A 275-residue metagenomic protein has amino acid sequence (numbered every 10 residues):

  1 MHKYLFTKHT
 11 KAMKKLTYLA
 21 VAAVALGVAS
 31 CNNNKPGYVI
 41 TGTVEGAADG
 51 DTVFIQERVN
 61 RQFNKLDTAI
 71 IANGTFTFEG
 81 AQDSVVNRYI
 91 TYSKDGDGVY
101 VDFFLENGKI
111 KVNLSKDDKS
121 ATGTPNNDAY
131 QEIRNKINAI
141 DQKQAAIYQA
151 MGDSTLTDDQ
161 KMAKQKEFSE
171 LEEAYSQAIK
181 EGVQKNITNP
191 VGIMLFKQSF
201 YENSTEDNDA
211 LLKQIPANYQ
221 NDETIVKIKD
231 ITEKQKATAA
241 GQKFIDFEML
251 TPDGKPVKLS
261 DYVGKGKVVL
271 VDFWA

Functional and structural regions predicted by a protein language model:
M1-T43: Bacterial Sec-dependent N-terminal signal peptides
G27, I245, V269: Conserved Rossmann-like nucleotide-binding pocket used by diverse enzymes that bind dinucleotide cofactors
C31-Q177: A non-transmembrane, solvent-exposed segment enriched in polar/low-complexity residues
F63-N64, K243, K267: Short, small/polar residue-rich loop motifs at catalytic or cofactor-binding pockets
V85, G98, K119, K161 (+2 more regions): N-terminal targeting signals for export/organelle localization
L195, F247, V271: Conserved hydrophobic/aromatic pocket- or pore-lining residues that grip, position, or stack substrates in active sites
V226-G264: N-terminal "domain-start" segment that seeds a small globular fold
K267-A275: Conserved redox-active cysteine motifs that mediate thiol-disulfide chemistry, especially di-cysteine Cys-X(1-2)-Cys
